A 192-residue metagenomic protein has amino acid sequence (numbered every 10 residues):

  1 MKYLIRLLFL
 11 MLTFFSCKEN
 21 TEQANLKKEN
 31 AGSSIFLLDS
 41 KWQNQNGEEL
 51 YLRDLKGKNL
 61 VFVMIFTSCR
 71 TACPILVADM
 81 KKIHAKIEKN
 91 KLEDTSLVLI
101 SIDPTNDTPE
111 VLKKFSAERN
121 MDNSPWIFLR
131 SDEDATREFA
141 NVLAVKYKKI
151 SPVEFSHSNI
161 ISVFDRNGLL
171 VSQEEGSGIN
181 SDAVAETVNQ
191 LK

Functional and structural regions predicted by a protein language model:
M1-D39, Q43, L191-K192: N-terminal targeting signals for export/organelle localization
L37-L38, L60, S158-I160: Short loop/turn microsegments at loop-to-beta-strand junctions
S40-L60: A short beta-strand-turn-helix
R53-M80: Short active-site neighborhood of thiol/selenol oxidoreductases, capturing the structured segment around
K58-N59, L76-L99: Conserved helix-turn-beta segment immediately C-terminal to the redox Cys motif in thioredoxin-like folds
D94-D107, S124-D134: Thiol-based oxidoreductase modules, predominantly thioredoxin-like and allied folds used for disulfide exchange
K113-S158: Short, internal strand/loop/helix patches that form the active-site neighborhood or redox-interaction surface
I150-K192: Thiol-/selenol-based redox modules, centered on thioredoxin-like and closely related oxidoreductase domains
